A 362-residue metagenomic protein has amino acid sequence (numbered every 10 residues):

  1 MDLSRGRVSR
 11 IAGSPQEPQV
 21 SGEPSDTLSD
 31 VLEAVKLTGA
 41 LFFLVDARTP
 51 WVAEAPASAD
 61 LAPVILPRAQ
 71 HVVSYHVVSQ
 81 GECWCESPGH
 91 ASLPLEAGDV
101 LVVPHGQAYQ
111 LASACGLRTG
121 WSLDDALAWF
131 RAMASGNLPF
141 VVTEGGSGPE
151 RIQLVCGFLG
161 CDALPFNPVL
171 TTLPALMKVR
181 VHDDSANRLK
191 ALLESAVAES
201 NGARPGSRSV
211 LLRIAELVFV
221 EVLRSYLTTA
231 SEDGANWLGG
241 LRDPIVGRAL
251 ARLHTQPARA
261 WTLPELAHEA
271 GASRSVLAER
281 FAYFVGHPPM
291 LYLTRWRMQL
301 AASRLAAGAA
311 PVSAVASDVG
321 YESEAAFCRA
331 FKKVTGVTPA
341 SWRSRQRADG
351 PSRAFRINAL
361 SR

Functional and structural regions predicted by a protein language model:
M1-L93, D99, Q110-T143: Generic protein-terminus/edge-of-domain signal
V78, L253-Q256, R304-L305: Short helix-to-turn junction characteristic of helix-turn-helix DNA-binding domains, especially the helix
G81, E199-G202, Q256, G308 (+2 more regions): Generic structural signal for alpha-helix termini and adjacent loop/cap motifs
E96-A97, P104: Residue-level recognition of short, solvent-exposed, well-ordered loop/turn junctions that link secondary-structure
S135, G350-R362: Intrinsically disordered, low-complexity acidic/proline-/asparagine-rich linker or regulatory tail/stalk regions
I152-A251, H268: An amphipathic alpha-helical interaction segment
L217-L227, R248-Q299, A316-R345: Basic/polar phosphate-binding segments, predominantly the helix-turn-helix DNA-binding elements of transcriptional
